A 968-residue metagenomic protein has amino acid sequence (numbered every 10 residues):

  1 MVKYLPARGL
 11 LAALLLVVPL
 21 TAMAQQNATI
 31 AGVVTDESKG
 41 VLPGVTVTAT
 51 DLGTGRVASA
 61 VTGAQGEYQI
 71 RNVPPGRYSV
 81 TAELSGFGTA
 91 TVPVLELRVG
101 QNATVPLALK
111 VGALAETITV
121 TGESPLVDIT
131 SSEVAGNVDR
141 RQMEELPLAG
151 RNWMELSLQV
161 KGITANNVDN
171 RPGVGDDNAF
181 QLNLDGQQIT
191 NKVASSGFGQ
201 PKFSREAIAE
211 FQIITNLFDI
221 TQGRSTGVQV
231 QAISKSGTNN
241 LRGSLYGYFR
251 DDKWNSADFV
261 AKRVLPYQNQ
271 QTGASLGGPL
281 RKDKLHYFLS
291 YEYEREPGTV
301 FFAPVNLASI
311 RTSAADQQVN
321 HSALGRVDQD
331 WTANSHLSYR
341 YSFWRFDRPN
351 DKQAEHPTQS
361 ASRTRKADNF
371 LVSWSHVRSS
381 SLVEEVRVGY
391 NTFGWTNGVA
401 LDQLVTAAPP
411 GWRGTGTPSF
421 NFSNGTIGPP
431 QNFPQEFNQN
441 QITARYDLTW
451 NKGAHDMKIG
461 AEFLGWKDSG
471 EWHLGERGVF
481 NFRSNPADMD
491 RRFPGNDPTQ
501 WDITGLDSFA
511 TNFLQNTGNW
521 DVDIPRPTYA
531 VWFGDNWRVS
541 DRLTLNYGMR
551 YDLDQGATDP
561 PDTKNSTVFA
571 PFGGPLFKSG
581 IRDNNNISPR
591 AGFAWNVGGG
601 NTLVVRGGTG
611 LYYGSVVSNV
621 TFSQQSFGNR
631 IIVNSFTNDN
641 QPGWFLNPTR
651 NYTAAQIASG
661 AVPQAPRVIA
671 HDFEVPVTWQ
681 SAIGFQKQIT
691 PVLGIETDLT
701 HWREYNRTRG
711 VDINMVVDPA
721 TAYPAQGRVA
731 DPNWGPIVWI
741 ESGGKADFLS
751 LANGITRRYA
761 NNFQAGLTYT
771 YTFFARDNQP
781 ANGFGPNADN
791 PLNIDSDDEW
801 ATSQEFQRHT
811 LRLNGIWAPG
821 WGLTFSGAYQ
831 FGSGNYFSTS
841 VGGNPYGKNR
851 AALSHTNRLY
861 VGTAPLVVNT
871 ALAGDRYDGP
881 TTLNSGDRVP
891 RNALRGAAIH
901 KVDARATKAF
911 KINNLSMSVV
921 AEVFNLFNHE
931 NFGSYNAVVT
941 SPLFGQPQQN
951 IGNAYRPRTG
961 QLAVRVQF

Functional and structural regions predicted by a protein language model:
V2-A7, L11-D139, Q188-T190, K202-E206: Periplasm-facing N-terminal accessory domains of Gram-negative outer-membrane beta-barrel systems
F87-S236, D251-A261, L265-G278, Y287 (+3 more regions): Periplasmic N-terminal accessory/gating domains of Gram-negative outer-membrane beta-barrel systems
N166, V405, S419, D562-S588 (+6 more regions): Solvent-exposed loop/turn elements at secondary-structure boundaries
R242, L265-D347, S362-Y390, P589: Transmembrane beta-barrel wall of Gram-negative outer-membrane proteins
V319-N320, Q329, A333-G534, P571-G574 (+2 more regions): Replace "related TpsB outer-membrane translocases also match" with "some related outer-membrane beta-barrels such as
R650-A654, G822-N913: Extracytoplasmic gating/loop element in the C-terminal half of outer-membrane beta-barrel translocons and assembly
E696-T839: Gram-negative outer-membrane beta-barrel transporters
R895, N931-F968: C-terminal beta-signal and terminal closure region of outer-membrane beta-barrel proteins
